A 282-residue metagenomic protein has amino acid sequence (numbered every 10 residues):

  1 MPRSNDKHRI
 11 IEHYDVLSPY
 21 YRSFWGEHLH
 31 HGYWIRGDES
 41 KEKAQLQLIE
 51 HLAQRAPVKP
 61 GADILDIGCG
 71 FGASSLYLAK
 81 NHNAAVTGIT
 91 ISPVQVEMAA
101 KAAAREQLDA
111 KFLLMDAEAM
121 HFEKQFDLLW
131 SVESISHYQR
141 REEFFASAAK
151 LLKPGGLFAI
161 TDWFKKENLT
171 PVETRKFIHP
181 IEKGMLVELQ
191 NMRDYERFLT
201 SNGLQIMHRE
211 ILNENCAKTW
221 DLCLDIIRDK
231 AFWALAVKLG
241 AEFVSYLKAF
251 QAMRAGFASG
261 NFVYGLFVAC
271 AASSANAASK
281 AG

Functional and structural regions predicted by a protein language model:
M1-S23: N-terminal auxiliary segments of SAM/dcSAM-dependent transferases
E27-H31, E39-P60: Conserved alpha-helix/loop element of class I SAM-dependent methyltransferases that forms part of the SAM/SAH-binding
L65, S74-A119: Class I SAM-dependent methyltransferase SAM/SAH-binding core
E118-L129: A short acidic, Gly/Pro-enriched loop at the edge of an enzyme's catalytic core that lines a small-molecule cofactor
E142-L157: A short glycine-rich, Lys/Arg-flanked "PGG" loop and its adjoining helix->strand segment in the class I
F164-L186: Short, glycine-/aromatic-enriched active-site segment of Class I SAM-dependent methyltransferases
V187-G203, R209: Short alpha-helix
H208-G282: Conserved Class I S-adenosyl-L-methionine
